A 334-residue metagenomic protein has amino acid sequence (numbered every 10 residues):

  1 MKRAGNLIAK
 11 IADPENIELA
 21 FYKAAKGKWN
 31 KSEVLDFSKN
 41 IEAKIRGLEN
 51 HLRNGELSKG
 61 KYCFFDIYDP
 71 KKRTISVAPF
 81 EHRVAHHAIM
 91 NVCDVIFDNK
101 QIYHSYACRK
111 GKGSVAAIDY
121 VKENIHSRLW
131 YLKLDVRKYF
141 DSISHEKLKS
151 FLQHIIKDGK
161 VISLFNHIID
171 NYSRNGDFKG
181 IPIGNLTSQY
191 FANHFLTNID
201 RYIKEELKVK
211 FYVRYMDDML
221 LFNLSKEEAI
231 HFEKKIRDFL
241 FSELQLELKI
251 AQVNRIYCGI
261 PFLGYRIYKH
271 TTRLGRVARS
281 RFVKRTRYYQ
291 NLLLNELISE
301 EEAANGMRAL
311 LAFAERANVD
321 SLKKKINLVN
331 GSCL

Functional and structural regions predicted by a protein language model:
M1-I181: Conserved pre-catalytic core of RNA-dependent polymerases
K2, A78, H87, E227-H231 (+1 more regions): Right-hand nucleic-acid polymerase module
K44, H51, Y103-H104, R109 (+7 more regions): Conserved polymerase palm-domain catalytic core
R53, D94, Q153, R201-K204 (+2 more regions): A general structural signal for alpha-helical elements within enzymatic catalytic domains
E56-K59, D66, V209-M216, K284-L297: Short, conserved aromatic-histidine micro-motifs
F80-V84, T187, F191, C258: A generic structural signal for residues located within well-ordered alpha-helices of large catalytic or ligand-binding
C93-K100, I203, N318-S321: Short helix-capping/linker segments at secondary-structure and domain boundaries
R237-Q245: A common structural junction motif
